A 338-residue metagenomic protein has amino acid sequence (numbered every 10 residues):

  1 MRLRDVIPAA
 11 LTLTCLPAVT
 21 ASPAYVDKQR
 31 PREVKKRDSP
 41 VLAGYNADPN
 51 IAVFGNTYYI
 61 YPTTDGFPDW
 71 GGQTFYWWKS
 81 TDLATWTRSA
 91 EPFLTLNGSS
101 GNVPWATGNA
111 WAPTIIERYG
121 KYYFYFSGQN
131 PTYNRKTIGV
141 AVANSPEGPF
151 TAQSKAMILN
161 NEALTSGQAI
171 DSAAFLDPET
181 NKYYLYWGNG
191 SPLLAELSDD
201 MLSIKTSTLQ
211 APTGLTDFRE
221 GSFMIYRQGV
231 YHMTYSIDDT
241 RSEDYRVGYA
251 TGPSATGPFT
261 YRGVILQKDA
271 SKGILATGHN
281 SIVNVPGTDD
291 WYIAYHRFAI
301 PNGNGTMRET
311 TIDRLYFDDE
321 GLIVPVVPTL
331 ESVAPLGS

Functional and structural regions predicted by a protein language model:
M1-V34: Fungal secretory targeting signals
S22-S338: Carbohydrate-active catalytic/glycan-binding domains of CAZyme proteins, especially the secreted or lumenal ectodomains
